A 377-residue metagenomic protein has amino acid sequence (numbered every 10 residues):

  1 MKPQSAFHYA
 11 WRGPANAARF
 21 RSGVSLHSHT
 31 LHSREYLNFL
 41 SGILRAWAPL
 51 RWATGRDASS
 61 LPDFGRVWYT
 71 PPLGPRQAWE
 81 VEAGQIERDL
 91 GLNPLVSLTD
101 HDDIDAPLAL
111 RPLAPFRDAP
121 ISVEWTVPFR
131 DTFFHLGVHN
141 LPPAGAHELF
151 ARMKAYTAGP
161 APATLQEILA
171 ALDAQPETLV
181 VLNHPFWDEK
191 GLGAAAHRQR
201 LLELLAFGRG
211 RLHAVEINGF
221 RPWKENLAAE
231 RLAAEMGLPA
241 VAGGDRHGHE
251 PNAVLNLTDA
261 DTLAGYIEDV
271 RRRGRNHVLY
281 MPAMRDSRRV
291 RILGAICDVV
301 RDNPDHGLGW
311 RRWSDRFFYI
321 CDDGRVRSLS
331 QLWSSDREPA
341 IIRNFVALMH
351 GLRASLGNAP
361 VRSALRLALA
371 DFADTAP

Functional and structural regions predicted by a protein language model:
M1-T54, A58-S59, L108, L113-R117 (+2 more regions): Charged catalytic cores and adjacent phosphate/nucleic-acid-binding surfaces used for phosphate/nucleic-acid chemistry
G55-L73, K154-A171, D298-P304: Low-complexity, serine/threonine/proline-enriched polar segments
G55-P72, A83-D103, L179-V181: Divalent metal-dependent hydrolysis catalytic cores, especially in the metallo-beta-lactamase
L92-N93, P115-R117, Q175-L179, L212: Loop/turn elements at helix/coil->beta-strand transitions in domains of secreted/extracellular proteins
D100-H101, N183-F186, R246: Short, well-ordered beta-to-alpha junction loops that form the rim of enzyme active sites and present histidine/acidic
V123-W125: Inter-helix linker motif
F134-L179: Binuclear metal-dependent hydrolase catalytic cores centered on His/Asp/Glu-rich metal-binding motifs
L165-Q199: Internal, conserved structured core segments that host functional sites
